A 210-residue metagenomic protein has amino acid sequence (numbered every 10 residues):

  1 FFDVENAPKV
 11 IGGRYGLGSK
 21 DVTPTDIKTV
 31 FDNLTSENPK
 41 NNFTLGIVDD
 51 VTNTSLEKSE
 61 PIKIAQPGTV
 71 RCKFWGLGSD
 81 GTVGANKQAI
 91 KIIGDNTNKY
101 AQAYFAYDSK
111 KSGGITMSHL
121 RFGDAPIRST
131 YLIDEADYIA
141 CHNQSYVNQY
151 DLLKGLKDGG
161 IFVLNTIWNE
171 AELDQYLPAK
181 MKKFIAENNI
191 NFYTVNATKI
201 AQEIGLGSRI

Functional and structural regions predicted by a protein language model:
F1-A65, N191-I210: Peripheral docking tails and interdomain loops at the edges of cofactor- or intermediate-handling domains
F1-F2, S19, G68-G78, V83-I210: Active-site cofactor/cluster-binding pocket
